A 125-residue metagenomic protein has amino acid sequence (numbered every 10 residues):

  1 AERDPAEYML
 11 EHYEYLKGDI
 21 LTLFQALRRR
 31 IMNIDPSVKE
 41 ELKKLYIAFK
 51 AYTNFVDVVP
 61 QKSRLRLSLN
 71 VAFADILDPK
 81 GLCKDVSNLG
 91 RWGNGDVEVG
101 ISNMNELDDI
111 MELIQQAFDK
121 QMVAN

Functional and structural regions predicted by a protein language model:
A1-K17: A short, surface-exposed helix-loop junction/capping segment
E7, G18-Q25, K80, N105-D108 (+1 more regions): Generic alpha-helical secondary structure signal
H12, R30, L113, A117: Residues that form generic nucleotide/phosphate-binding pockets
H12-L23, E41: Alpha-helix N-cap/loop-to-helix boundary motif
L16, I34, V38, K120-N125: Short secondary-structure junctions and interdomain/linker hinges
I20-S37: Amphipathic alpha-helical segments
K39-V97: Short, conserved beta-strand/beta-arch hydrophobic-aromatic motifs that form part of recognition grooves or interface
L89-N125: Well-ordered alpha/beta subsegment
